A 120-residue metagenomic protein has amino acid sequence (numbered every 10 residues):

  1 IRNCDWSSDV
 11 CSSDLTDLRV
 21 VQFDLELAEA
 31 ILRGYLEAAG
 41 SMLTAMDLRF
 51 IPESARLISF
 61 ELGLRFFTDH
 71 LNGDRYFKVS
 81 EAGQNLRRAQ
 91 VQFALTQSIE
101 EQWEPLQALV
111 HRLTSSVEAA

Functional and structural regions predicted by a protein language model:
I1-V10: Single conserved hydrophobic/aromatic residue that forms the stacking wall/gate of nucleotide- or nucleobase-binding
D9-V10, R33, R65, A94: Active-site-proximal helix/loop capping residues that flank conserved catalytic or ligand/cofactor
C11-S59: A conserved long alpha-helix in the C-terminal portion of kinase-like catalytic domains
E61-A120: ATP/Mg2+ or Mg2+-diphosphate-binding catalytic cores that bind nucleotide phosphates or diphosphates via glycine-rich
